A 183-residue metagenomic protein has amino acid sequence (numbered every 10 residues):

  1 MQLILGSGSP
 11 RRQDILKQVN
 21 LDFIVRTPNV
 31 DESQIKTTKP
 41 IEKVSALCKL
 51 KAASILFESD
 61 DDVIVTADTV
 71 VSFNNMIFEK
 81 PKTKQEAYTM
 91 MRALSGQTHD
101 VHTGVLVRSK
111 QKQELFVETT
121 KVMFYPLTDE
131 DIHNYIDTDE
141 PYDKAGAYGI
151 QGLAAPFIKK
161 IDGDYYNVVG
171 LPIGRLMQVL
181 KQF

Functional and structural regions predicted by a protein language model:
Q2-L21: N-terminal beta1-alpha1 ligand-phosphate binding loop
L3-I4, K39-F183: Anionic-ligand binding patches
G8, P28, K110: Cofactor-binding loop segments of dinucleotide-utilizing enzymes, especially the Rossmann-like FAD- and NAD(P)+-binding
D14-Q18, I35, F57-E58: Short loop/helix-cap segments at secondary-structure boundaries that form the rim of catalytic
L21-D22, G149: A generic short alpha-helical patch detector that favors 3-5-residue windows in or near N-terminal regions
I24-S33: A short beta-strand-loop structural module common to alpha/beta enzyme folds
